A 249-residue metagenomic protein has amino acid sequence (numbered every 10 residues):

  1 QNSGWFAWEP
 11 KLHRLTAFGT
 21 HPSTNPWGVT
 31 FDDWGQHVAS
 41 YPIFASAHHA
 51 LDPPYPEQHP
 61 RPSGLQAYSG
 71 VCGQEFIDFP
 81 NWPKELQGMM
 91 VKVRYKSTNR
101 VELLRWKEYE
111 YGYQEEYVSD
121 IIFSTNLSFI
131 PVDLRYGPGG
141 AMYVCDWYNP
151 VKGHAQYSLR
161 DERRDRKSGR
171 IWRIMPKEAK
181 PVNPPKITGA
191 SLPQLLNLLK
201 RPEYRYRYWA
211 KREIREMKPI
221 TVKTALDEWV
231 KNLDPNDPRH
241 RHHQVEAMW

Functional and structural regions predicted by a protein language model:
Q1-P181, P185-N197, Y204, K211-W249: Beta-propeller blade termini and top-face loops
